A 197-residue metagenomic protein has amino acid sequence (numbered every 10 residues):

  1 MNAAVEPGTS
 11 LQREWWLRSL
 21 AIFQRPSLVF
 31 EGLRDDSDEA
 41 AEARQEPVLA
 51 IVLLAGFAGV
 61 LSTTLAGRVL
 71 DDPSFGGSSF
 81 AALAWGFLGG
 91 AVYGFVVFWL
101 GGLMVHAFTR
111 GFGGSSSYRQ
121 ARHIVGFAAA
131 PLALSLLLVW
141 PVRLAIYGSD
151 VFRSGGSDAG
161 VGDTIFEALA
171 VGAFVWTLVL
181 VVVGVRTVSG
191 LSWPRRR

Functional and structural regions predicted by a protein language model:
M1-A58: N-terminal juxtamembrane cytosolic/stromal segments of multi-pass membrane proteins
R13-W16, L88-V96, I165-V175: Hydrophobic alpha-helical transmembrane segments of multi-pass membrane proteins
W16-R18, A41-A55, A81, Q120-P131 (+1 more regions): Alpha-helical membrane-anchoring segments
Q24-S27, G67, F98-H106, R110 (+2 more regions): Short helix-terminus and kink motifs of transmembrane alpha helices, predominantly at the cytoplasmic interface
L33, A43, L54-G77, L144-Y147: Internal transmembrane helix-loop-helix hairpins in multi-pass membrane proteins, together with their boundary/packing
I51, A55-V60, G94-F98, G102 (+1 more regions): Hydrophobic alpha-helical transmembrane segments in multi-pass membrane proteins
G67-W85, G148-A159: Membrane-interface interhelical loops and short amphipathic "cap" helices that link adjacent transmembrane segments
V105-H106, G111-R197: Hydrophobic alpha-helical transmembrane segments and adjacent short intramembrane/lumenal linkers of inner/organellar
